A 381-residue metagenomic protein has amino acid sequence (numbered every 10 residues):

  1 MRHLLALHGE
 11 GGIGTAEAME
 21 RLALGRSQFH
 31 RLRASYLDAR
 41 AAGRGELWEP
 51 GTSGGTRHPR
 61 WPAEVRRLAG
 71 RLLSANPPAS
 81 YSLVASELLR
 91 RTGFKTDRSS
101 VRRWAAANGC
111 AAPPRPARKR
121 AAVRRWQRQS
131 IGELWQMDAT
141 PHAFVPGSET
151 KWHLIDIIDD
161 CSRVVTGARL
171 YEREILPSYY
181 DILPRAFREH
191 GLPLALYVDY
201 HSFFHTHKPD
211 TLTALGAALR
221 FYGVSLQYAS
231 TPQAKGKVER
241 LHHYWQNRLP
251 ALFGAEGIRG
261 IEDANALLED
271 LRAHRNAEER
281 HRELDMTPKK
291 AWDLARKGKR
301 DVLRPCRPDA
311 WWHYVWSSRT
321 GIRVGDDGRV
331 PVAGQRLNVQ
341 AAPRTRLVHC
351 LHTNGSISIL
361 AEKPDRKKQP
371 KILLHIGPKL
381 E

Functional and structural regions predicted by a protein language model:
M1-I13, R66-A75: Short, amphipathic alpha-helical "recognition" segments used to contact nucleic acids or chromatin
T15-L22, V84: Short alpha-helical "recognition helix" segments of helix-turn-helix
S27-H30, S99: Key DNA-contact positions within bacterial/archaeal DNA-binding proteins
A34-M137, H142-A143, A291-R296: Basic, flexible linker segments flanking DNA-binding modules in nucleic acid-interacting mobile-element proteins
F94, R103-I158, V164-V165, E172-R185 (+4 more regions): Mobile-element integrase/transposase regions, centering on the N-terminal DNA-binding/Zn-coordinating module
E174, L183, F187-P209, P232: Acidic/histidine-rich, metal-coordinating catalytic segments
A214-P305: Charged alpha-helix within mobile-element recombinases
R272-E381: C-terminal, beta-rich DNA-binding module of retroviral/retroelements integrases
